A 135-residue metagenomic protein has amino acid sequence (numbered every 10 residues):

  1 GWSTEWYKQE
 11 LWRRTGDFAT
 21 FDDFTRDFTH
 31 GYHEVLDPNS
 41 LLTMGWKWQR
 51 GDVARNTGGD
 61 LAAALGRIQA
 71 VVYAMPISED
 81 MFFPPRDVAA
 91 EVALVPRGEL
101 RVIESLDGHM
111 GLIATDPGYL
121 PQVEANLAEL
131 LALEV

Functional and structural regions predicted by a protein language model:
G1, R55, D87-A89, L127: A generic membrane alpha-helix/interface feature
G1-A70, F82: Alpha/beta-hydrolase
T25-D27, V72-P76, D107: Glycine- and acidic
H33, A64, P76-F83, G111 (+2 more regions): Short amphipathic alpha-helical interaction segments
L42-G45, V92, A128: Non-transmembrane alpha-helical segments in soluble domains of secreted/periplasmic/extracellular proteins
G45, P76-E79, V102-S105: Active-site proximal loops enriched in glycine and acidic residues that flank catalytic Cys/His/Asp and coordinate
A63-Y73, S78-E99: Conserved loop-alpha-helix segment in the C-terminal half of the alpha/beta-hydrolase fold that carries the catalytic
A89-A90, R97-V135: Catalytic active-site module of serine/aspartate enzymes centered on a nucleophile-bearing elbow/loop
